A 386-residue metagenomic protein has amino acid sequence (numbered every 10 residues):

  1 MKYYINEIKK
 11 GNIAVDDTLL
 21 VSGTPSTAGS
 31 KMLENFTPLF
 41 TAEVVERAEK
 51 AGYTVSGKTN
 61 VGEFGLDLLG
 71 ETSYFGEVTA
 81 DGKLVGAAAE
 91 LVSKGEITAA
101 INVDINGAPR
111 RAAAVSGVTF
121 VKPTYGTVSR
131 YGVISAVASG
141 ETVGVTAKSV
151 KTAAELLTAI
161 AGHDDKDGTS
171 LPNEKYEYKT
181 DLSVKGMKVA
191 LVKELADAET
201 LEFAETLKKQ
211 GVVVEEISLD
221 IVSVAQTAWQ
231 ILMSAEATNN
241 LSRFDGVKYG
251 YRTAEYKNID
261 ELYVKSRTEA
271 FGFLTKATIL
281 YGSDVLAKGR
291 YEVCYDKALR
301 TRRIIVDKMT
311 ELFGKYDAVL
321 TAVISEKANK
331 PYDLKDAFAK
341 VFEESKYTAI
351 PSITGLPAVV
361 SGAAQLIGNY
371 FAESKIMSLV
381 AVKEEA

Functional and structural regions predicted by a protein language model:
M1-A42, S56, N60-D67, T169-P172 (+2 more regions): Short, well-ordered alpha-helical
Y3-K9, K122-L201, E385-A386: A short helix-breaking turn/cap at a secondary-structure junction
L19, G168-T238, R243: Gly/Ser-rich, acidic/histidine-flanked active-site/gating loops
A28, T41, K50, T54 (+7 more regions): Glycine-rich, small-residue loops and helix-cap segments that act as flexible hinges at active-site edges
M32-T37, E141-K148, S283-A287, L366-I367: Short, well-ordered beta-strand elements within core beta-sheets of diverse protein domains
T41, E49-I160, T354-G362: Short glycine/serine-rich loop segments
G70-Y74, A114-V118, A228-S234, D336-A337 (+1 more regions): Short low-complexity, flexible loop/linker segments enriched in glycine and/or proline with clustered acidic
G140-A147, A228, V264-F271: A short glycine-threonine-serine/GTX helix/turn-capping micro-motif
